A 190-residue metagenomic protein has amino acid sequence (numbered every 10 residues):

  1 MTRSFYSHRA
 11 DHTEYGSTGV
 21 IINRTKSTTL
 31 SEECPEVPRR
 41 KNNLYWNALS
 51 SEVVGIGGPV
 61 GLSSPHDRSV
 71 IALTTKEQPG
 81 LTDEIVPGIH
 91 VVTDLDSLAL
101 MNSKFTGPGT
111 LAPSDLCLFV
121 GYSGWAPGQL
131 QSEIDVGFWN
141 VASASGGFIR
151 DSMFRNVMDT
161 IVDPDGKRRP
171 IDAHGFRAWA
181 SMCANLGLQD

Functional and structural regions predicted by a protein language model:
M1-D190: A short aromatic-anchored loop/beta-hairpin motif
